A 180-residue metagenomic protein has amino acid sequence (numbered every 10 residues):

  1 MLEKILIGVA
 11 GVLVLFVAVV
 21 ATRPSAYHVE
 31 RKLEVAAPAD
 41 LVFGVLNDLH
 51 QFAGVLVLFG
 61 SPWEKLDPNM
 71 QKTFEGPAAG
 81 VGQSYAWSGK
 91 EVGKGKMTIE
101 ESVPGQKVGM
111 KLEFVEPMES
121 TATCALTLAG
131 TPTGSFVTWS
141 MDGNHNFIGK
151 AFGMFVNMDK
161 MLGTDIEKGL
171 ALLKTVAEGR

Functional and structural regions predicted by a protein language model:
L2-R23, A79-F136: Hydrophobic-ligand binding "helix-grip"
K4-G76: Hydrophobic ligand-binding cavity/cleft-lining segments
R31, A37-A39, F74, A78 (+3 more regions): Solvent-exposed, flexible loop/coil residues
E34, G44, W87, E91 (+2 more regions): Extracytoplasmic/periplasmic, Sec-exported soluble proteins
A39, F43-F52, G82, K96 (+3 more regions): Extracytoplasmic/secreted envelope proteins and their assembly/folding machinery, especially bacterial periplasmic
V45-V55, A129-T131, V176-R180: Structured segments of extracytoplasmic/periplasmic soluble domains in secreted or envelope-associated proteins
P62-P68, L170-R180: Short, highly charged C-terminal tails/helix-capping segments
T98-E101, K111-T164, L173-T175, G179: Beta-strand/loop substructures that line and gate deep hydrophobic ligand-binding cavities in soluble
